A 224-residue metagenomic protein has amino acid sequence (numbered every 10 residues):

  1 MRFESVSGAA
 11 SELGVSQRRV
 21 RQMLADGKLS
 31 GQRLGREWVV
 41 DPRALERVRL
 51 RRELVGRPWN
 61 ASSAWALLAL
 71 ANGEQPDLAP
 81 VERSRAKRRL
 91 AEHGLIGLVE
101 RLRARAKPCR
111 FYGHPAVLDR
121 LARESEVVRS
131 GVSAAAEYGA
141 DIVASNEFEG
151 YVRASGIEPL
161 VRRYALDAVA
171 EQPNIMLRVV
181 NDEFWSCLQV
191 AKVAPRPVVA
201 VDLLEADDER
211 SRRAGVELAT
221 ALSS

Functional and structural regions predicted by a protein language model:
M1-R19, M23: Polyanion-binding surface elements
R2-S7, D77-R88: Short acidic, hydrophobic short linear motifs in intrinsically disordered regions
E4, S30-R52: Short helix-start
G27: Glycine-centered, phosphate/nucleic-acid-interacting loop/turn motifs that mediate DNA/RNA or nucleotide
L45-P80: A short, Lys/Arg-enriched interface patch at domain edges and termini
A86, A91-S224: Phosphate-handling catalytic interfaces
